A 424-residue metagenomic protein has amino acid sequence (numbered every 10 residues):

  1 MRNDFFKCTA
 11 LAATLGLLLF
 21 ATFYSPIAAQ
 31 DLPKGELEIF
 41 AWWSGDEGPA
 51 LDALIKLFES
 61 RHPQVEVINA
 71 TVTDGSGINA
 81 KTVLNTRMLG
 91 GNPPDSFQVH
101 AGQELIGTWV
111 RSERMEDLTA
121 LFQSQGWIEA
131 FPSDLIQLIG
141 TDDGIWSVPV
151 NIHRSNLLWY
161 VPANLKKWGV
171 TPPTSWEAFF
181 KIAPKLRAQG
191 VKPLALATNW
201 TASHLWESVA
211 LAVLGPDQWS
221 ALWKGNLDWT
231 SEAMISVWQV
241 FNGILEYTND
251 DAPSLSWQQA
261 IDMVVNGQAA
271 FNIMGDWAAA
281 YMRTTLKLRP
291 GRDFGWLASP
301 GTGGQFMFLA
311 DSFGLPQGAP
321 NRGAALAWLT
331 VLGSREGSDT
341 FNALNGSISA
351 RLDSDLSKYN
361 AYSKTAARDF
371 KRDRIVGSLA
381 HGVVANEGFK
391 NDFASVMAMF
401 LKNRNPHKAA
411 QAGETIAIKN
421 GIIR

Functional and structural regions predicted by a protein language model:
P26-R111, Q125, P172, P253 (+2 more regions): Conserved N-terminal structural module of periplasmic/extracytoplasmic solute-binding proteins
W42, I55, T108, L205 (+1 more regions): Extracytoplasmic/periplasmic substrate-binding proteins
S60-R61, E66, G90, W168 (+4 more regions): Extracytoplasmic/periplasmic substrate-recognition and gating elements
R87, P94-D95, Q125-A163, K192-P193 (+2 more regions): A structural signal for short loop-to-beta-strand junctions that line the ligand-binding cleft of periplasmic/secreted
H100-S155, F180, G291, A361: Hinge/lid segment of periplasmic solute-binding proteins
I106-R111, D134-T174, T198-L222, M307-G314 (+1 more regions): Periplasmic solute-binding protein
A183-L186, K224-S254: Glycine-centered hinge/linker elements that transmit conformational signals in sensory and ligand-binding systems
W223, S347-R351, T365-I422: C-terminal capping/gating helix-and-loop segments adjacent to ligand/active sites or protein-protein/ligand interfaces
